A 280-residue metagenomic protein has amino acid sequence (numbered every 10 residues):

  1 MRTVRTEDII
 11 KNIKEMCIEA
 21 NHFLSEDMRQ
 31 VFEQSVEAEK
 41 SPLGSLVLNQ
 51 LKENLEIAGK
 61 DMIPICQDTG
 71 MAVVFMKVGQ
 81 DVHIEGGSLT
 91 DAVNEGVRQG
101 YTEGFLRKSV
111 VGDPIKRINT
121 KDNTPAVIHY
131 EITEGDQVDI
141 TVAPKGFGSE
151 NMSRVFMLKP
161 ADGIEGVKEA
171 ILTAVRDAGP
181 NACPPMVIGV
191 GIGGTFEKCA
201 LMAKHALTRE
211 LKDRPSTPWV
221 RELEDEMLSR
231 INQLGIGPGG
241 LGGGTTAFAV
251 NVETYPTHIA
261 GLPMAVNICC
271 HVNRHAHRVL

Functional and structural regions predicted by a protein language model:
M1-G189, T195-L280: Non-transmembrane, aqueous-exposed alpha-helical and coiled segments at domain scale
